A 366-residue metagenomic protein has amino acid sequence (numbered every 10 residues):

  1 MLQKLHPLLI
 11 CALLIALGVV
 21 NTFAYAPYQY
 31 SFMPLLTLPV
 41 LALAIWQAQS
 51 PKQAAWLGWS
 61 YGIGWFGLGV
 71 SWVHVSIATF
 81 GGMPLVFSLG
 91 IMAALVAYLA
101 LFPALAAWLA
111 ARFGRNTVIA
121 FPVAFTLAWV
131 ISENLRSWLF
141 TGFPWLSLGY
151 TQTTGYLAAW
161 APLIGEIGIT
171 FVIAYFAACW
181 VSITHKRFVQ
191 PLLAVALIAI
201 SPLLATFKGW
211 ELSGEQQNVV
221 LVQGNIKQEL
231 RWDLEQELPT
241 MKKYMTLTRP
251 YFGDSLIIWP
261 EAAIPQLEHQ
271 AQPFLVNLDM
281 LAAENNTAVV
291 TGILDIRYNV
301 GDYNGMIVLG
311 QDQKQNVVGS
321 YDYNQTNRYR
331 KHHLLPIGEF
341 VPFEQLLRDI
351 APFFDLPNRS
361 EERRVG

Functional and structural regions predicted by a protein language model:
M1-K208, R249: Membrane-embedded alpha-helical bundles of multi-pass enzymes that act on lipidic or dolichyl-linked glycan substrates
F207-G366: Soluble catalytic domains of enzymes that build or remodel membrane lipids, polysaccharides, and related
